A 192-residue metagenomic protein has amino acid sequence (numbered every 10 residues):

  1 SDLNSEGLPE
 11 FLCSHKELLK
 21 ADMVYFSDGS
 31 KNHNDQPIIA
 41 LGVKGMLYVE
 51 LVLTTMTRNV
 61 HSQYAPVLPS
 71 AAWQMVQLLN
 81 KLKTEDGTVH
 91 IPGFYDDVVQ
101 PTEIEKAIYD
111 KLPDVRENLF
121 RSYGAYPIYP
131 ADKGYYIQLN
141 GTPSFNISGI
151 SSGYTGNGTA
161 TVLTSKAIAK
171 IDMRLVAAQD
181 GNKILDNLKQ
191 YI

Functional and structural regions predicted by a protein language model:
S1-G42: Acidic/histidine-rich catalytic neighborhood of metal-dependent amide-processing enzymes
K16-E17, N32, L41, H61-S152 (+2 more regions): Acidic-enriched catalytic cores of C-N bond-cleaving enzymes acting on peptides and small amides
Y25-D28, V52, N140: Short beta-strand segments
I38-T54: Flexible glycine/proline-rich, aromatic-decorated loop/lid segments
T57-S62, G156-N157: Short small-residue beta-strand/loop micro-motif enriched in glycine and branched aliphatics
A167: Conserved glycine-rich beta-strand-loop-beta hairpin in the small C-terminal domain of fold type I
I171: Active-site helix-to-loop segments that bind/position phosphate- or nucleotide-bearing substrates and donors across
